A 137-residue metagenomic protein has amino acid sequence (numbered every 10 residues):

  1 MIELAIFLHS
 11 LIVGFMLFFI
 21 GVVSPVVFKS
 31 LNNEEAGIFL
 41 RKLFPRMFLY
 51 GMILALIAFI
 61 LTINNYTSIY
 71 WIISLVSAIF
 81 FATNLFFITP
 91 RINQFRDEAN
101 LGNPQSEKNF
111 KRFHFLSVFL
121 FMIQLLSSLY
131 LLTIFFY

Functional and structural regions predicted by a protein language model:
M1-Y137: Polytopic transmembrane helical bundles with strong interfacial aromatic enrichment
